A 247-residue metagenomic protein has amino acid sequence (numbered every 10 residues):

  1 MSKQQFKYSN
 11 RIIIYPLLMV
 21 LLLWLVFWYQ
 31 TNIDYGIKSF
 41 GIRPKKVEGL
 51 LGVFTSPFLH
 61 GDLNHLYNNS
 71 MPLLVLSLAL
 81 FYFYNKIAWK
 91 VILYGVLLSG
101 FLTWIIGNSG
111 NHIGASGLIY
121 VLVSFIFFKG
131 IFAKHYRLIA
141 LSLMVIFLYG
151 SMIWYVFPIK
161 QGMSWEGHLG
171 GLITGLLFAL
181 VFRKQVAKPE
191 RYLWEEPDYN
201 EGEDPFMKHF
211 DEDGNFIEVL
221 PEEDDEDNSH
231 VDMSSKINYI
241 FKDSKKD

Functional and structural regions predicted by a protein language model:
M1-L220, E226-S229, I240: A detector for small-residue-rich transmembrane helices and their helix-helix packing motifs
V231-D247: Long, low-complexity, intrinsically disordered segments
